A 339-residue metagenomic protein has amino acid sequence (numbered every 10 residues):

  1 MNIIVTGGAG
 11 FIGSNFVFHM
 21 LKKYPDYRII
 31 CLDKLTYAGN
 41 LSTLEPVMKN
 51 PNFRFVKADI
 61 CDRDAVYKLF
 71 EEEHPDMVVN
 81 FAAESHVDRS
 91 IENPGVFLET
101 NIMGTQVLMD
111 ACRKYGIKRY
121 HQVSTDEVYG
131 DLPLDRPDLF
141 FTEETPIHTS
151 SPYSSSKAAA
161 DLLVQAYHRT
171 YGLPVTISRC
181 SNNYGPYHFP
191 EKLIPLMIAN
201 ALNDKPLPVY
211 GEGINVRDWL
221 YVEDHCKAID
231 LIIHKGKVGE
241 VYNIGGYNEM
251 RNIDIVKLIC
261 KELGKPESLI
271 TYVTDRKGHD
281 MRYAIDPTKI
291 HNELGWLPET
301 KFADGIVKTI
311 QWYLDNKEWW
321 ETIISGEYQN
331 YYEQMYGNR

Functional and structural regions predicted by a protein language model:
M1-N183, K308, Y313-N316, T322-R339: N-terminal Rossmann-like NAD(P)+-binding domain of SDR-like oxidoreductases, especially those catalyzing
I3, V17, I29, A58 (+2 more regions): C-terminal substrate-binding subdomain of Rossmann-fold SDR/epimerase-dehydratase oxidoreductases
I12, A38-G39, D64, H188 (+2 more regions): Residues that form or flank phosphate/diphosphate-binding pockets in enzymes that use nucleotide phosphates
L41-L44, L132-D135, H188-E191, I255-V256 (+1 more regions): Short aromatic-enriched loop/helix-cap "lid" or pocket-rim segments at secondary-structure transitions that line
V47, D135-R136, P190-I198, T274: A glycine/serine/threonine-rich, flexible loop-to-helix segment that serves as the NAD(P) cofactor-binding "lid"
A65, V96, M103, P146 (+4 more regions): Residue-level recognition of oxygen-bearing side chains
P137, T149-S156, P186, P190-I194 (+1 more regions): The catalytic Tyr-centered alpha-helix of NAD(P)H-dependent dehydrogenases
A159, L163, Y167, M197 (+2 more regions): Hydrophobic alpha-helix immediately C-terminal to the catalytic Tyr-X-X-X-Lys motif of short-chain
